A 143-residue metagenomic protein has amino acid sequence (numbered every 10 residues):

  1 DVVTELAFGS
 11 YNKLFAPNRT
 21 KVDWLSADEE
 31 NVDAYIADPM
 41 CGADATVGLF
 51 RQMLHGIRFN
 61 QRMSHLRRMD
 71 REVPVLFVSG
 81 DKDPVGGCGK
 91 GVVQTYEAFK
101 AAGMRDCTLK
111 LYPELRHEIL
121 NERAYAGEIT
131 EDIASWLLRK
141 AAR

Functional and structural regions predicted by a protein language model:
D1-M40: Alpha/beta-hydrolase-fold enzymes
T46-R67: Active-site nucleophile elbow and catalytic-triad environment of alpha/beta-hydrolase enzymes
N60, K100-R143: Catalytic active-site module of serine/aspartate enzymes centered on a nucleophile-bearing elbow/loop
L66-R71, A102-M104: Short, conserved loop/helix-junction motifs that constitute active-site signature segments in enzyme catalytic cores
F77-S79: Short beta-strand/loop motif that positions the catalytic acidic residue of the alpha/beta-hydrolase fold
D81-P84, L115-R116: Acidic beta-to-alpha connecting loop that harbors the catalytic carboxylate
P84-Q94: Conserved alpha/beta-hydrolase "acid-adjacent" motif
